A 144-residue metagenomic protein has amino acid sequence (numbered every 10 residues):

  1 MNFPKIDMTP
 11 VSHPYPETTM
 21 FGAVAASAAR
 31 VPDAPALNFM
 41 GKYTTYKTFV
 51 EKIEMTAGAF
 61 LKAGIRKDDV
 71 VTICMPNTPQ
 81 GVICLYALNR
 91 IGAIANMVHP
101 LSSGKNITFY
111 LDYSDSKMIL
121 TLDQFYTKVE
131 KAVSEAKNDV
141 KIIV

Functional and structural regions predicted by a protein language model:
M1-E17: Flexible, non-catalytic linker and terminal segments flanking ANL/adenylate-forming cores
M1-I6, Y43-F49, M118-I119, D123-Y126 (+1 more regions): Short, charged N-terminal helix-start/capping segments
F3-M8, G41, A87-N89, Y110-S114: A generic short-segment signal for beta-strand/edge and adjacent turn/coil regions
P10, F39, Y46, M97 (+1 more regions): Short, flexible active-site loop motifs that bind/organize anionic cofactors or intermediates
P14-P16, A25, D33-T78, V82-Y86 (+1 more regions): Conserved AMP-binding/adenylate-forming core of the ANL superfamily
K62-A63, R90-V144: Structural core segment of the AMP-binding/adenylate-forming
